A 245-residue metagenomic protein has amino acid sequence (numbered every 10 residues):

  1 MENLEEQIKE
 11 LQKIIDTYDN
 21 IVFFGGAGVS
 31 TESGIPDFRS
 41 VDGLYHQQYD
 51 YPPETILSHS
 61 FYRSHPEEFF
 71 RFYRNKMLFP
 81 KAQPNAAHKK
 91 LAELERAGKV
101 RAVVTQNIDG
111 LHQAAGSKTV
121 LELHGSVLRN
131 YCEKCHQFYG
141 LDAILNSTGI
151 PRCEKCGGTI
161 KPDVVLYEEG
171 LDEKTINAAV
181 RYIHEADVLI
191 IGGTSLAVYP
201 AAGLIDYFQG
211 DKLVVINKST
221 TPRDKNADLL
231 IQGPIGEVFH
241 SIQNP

Functional and structural regions predicted by a protein language model:
M1-P245: Conserved catalytic core of sirtuin-type NAD+-dependent deacylases
